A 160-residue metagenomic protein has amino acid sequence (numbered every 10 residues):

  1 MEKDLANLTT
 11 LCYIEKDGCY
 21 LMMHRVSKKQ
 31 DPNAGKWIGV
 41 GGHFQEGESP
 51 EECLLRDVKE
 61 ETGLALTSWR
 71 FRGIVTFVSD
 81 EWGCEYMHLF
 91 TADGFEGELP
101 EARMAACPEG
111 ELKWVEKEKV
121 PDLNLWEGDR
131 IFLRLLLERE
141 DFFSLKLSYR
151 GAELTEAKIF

Functional and structural regions predicted by a protein language model:
M1-L21, F44: Conserved N-terminal beta-strand and adjoining loop/helix that marks the start of the Nudix/MutT-like hydrolase domain
L21-M22, I38, T155: General beta-strand recognition
Q30-G35: A conserved beta-turn-beta hairpin within the catalytic core of GNAT-like acetyltransferases that forms part
W37-H43: Short glycine-enriched, charge-decorated loop/helix-capping segments at active-site entrances that position
F44-T67, F77-L136, E156-F160: Unchanged
L136-F160: Charged phosphate-binding loop/patch that engages nucleotide di/tri-phosphates or the phosphate backbone of nucleic
